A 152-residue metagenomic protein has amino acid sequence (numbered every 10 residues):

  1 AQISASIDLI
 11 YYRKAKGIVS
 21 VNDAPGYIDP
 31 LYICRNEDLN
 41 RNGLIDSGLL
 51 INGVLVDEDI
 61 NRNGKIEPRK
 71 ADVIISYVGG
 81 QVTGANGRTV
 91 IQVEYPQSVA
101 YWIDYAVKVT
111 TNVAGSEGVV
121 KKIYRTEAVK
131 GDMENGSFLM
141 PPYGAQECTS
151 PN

Functional and structural regions predicted by a protein language model:
A1-N152: The feature marks long extracellular or luminal low-complexity segments
